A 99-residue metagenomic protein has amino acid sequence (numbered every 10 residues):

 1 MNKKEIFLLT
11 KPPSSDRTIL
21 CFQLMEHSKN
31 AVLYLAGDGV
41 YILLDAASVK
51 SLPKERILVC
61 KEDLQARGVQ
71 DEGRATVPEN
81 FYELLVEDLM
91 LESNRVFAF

Functional and structural regions predicted by a protein language model:
N2-I6: Extreme N-terminal starter segment of soluble prokaryotic enzymes
L9-P12, A36-D38, E62, F99: Structural motif
P13-L33: Histidine-anchored nucleotide/phosphate-binding helix
R17-I19, L43-D45, G68-Q70: Short glycine-/acidic-enriched loop or helix-start segments at secondary-structure transitions that form or flank
H27-K29, L35-P53: N-terminal positively charged helical leader segments and presequences
S48-R74: A glycine-rich helix N-cap at a beta->alpha junction
D71-F99: C-terminal structural segments of small proteins and small subunits
